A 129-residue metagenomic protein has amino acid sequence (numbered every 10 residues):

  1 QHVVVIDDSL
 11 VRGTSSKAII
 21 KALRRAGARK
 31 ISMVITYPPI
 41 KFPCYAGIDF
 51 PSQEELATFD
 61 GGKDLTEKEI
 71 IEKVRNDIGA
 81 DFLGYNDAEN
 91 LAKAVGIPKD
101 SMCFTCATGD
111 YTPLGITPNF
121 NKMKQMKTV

Functional and structural regions predicted by a protein language model:
Q1-V129: PRPP-associated nucleotide enzymes
